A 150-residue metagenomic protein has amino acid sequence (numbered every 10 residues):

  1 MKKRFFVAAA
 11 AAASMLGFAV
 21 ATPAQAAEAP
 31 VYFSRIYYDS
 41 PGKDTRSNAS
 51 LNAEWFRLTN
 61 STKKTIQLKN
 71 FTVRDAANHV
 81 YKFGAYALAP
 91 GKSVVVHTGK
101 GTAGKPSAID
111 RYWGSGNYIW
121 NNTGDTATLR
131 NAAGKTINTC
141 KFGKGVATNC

Functional and structural regions predicted by a protein language model:
K3-A9, F18-K69, G116-N122, N138-C150: A structural motif detector for short, solvent-exposed N-terminal "entry" segments of globular domains
I36, A76-A77, H97-K100, R130-A132: Active-site-proximal beta-strand/loop segments in catalytic clefts of secreted hydrolases
S61-K64, G99-A103, A132-T136: Acidic glycine-/aspartate-rich tracts in secreted/extracellular proteins
K69-D75: Short Gly/aromatic-enriched secondary-structure transition segments
N78-G114: Intrinsically disordered, low-complexity Pro/Gly/Ser/Thr-rich segments with frequent PxxP/GP/PP motifs and embedded
V80, T136-T139: Local beta-strand/beta-hairpin segments that build beta-sheet-rich folds
S107-N131: Short, surface-exposed ligand- or partner-binding patches at beta-edge/loop junctions that are enriched in aromatics
